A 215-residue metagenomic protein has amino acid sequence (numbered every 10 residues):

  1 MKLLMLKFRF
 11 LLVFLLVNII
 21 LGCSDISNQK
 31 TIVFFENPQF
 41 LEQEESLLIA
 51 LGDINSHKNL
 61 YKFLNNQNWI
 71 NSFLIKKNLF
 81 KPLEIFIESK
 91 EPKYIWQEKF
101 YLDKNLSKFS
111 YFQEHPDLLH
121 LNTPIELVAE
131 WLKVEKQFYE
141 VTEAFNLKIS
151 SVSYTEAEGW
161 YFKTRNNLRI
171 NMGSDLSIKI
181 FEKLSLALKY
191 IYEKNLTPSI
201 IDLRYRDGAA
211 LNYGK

Functional and structural regions predicted by a protein language model:
K2-K215: Charged, solvent-exposed interaction patches on well-folded alpha/beta domains that mediate macromolecular contacts
